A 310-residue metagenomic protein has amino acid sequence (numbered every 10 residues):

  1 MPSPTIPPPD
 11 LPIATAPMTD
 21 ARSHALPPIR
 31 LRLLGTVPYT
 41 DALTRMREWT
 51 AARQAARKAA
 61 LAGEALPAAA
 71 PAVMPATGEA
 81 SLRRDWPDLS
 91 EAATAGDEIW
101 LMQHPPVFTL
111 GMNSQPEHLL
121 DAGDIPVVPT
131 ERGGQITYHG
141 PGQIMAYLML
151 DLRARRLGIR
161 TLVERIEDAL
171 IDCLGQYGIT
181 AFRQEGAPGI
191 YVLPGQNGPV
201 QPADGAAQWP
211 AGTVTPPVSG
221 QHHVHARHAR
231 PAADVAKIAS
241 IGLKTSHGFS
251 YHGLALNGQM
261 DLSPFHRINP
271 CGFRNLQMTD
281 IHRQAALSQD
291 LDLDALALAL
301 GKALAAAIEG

Functional and structural regions predicted by a protein language model:
M1-A232, R267, L287-A295: N-terminal lobe of the biotin/lipoate ligase/transferase fold
P2-P7, P17, H228, K244 (+2 more regions): C-terminal accessory segment of soluble enzyme catalytic cores
T137-Y138, H247-F249: Short glycine/serine/proline-enriched coil/turn segments at secondary-structure junctions
W209, A239, H252: A translation/RNA-centric and nucleic-acid-associated enzymatic feature enriched in Class II aminoacyl-tRNA synthetases
A233-V235, H247: Secondary-structure capping and boundary motifs in well-ordered enzyme cores
V235-K237, G242: Acidic, His- and aromatic-enriched active-site or binding-groove loops in soluble protein domains that engage sugars
